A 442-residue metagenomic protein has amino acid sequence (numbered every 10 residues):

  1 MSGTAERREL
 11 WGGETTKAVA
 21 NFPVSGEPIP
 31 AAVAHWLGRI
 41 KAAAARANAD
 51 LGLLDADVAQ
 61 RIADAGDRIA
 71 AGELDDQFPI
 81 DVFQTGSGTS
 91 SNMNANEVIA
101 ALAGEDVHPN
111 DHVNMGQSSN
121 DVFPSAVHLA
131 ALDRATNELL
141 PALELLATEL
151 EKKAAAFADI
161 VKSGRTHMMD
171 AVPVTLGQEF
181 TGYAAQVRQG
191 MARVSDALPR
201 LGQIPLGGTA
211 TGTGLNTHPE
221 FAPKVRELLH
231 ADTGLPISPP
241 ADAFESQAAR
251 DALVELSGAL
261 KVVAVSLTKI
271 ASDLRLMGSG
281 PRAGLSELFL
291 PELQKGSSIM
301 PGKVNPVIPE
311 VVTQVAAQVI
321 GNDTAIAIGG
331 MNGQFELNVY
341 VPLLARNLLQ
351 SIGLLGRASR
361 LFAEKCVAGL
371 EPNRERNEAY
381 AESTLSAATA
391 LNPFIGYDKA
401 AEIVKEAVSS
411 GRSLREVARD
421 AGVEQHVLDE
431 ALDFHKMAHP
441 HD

Functional and structural regions predicted by a protein language model:
M1-D442: Conserved, well-structured ligand/cofactor-binding cores
